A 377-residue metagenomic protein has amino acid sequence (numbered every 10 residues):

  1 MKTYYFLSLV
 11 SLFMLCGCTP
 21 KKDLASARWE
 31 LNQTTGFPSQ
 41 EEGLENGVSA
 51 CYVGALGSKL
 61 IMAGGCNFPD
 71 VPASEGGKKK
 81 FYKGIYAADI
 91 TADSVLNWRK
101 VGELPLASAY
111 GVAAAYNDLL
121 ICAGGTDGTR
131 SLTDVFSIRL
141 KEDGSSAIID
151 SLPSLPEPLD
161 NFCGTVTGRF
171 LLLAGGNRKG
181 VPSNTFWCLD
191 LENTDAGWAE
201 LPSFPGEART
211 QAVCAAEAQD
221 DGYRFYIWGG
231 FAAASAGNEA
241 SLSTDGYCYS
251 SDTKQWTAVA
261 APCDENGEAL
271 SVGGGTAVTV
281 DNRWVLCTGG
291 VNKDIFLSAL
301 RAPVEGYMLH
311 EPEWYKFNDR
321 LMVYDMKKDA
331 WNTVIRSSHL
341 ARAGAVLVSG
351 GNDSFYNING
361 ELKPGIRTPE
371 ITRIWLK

Functional and structural regions predicted by a protein language model:
M1-Y5: Positively charged n-region of N-terminal signal peptides that target proteins for export
S8-L12: Sec-dependent N-terminal signal peptides
L15-G17: C-terminal motif of bacterial Sec signal peptides marking the signal peptidase cleavage site
K22-K377: Kelch-like beta-propeller repeat domains
